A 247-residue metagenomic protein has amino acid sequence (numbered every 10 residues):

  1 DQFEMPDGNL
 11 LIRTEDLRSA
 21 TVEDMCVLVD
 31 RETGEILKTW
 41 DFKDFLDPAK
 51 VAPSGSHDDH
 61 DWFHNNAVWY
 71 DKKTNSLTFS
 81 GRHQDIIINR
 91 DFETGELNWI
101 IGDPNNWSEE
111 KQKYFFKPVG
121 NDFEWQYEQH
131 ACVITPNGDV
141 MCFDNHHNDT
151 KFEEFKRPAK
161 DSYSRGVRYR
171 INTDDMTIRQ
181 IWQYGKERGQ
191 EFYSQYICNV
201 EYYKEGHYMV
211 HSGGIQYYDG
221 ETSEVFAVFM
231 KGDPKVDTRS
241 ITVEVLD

Functional and structural regions predicted by a protein language model:
D1-D247: Histidine-/acidic-rich catalytic cores in large beta-rich domains
